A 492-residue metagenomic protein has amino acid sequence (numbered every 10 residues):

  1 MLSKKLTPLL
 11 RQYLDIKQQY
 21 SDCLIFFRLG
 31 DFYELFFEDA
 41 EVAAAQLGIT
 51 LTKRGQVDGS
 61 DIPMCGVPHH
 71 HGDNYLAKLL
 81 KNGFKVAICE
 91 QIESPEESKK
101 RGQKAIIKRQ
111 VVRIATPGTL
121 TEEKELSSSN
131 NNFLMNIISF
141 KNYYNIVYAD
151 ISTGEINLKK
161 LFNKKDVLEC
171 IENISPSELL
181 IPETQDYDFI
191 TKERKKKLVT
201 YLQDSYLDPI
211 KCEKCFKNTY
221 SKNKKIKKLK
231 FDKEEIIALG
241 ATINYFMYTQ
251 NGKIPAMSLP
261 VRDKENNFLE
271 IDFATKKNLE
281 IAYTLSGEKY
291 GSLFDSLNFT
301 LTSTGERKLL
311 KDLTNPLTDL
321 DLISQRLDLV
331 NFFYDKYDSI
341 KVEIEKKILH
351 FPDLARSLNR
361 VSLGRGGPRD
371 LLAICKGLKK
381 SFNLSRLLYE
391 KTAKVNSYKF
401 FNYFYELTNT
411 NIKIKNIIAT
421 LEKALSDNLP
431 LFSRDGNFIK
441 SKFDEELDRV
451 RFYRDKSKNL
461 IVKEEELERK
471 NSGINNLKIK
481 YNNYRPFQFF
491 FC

Functional and structural regions predicted by a protein language model:
M1-L317, D321-D338, R356-N359, L363 (+1 more regions): Basic, polar low-complexity surface loops/patches
K214, K346-C492: Charged, amphipathic alpha-helical segments characteristic of ABC-type P-loop ATPases involved in chromosome
T300, E306-I344, K413-L447: Alpha-helical cores of eukaryotic small-GTPase signaling modules
